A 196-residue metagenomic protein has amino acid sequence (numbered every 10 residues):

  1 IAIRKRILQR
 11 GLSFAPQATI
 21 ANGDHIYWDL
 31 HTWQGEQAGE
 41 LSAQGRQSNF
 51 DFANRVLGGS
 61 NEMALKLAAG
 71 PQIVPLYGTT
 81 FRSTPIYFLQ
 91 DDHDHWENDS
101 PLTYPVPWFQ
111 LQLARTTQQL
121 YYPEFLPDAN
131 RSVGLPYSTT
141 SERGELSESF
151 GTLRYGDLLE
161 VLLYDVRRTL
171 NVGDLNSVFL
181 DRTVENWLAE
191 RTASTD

Functional and structural regions predicted by a protein language model:
I1-D196: Metal-dependent phosphoester/phosphodiester hydrolase catalytic core
